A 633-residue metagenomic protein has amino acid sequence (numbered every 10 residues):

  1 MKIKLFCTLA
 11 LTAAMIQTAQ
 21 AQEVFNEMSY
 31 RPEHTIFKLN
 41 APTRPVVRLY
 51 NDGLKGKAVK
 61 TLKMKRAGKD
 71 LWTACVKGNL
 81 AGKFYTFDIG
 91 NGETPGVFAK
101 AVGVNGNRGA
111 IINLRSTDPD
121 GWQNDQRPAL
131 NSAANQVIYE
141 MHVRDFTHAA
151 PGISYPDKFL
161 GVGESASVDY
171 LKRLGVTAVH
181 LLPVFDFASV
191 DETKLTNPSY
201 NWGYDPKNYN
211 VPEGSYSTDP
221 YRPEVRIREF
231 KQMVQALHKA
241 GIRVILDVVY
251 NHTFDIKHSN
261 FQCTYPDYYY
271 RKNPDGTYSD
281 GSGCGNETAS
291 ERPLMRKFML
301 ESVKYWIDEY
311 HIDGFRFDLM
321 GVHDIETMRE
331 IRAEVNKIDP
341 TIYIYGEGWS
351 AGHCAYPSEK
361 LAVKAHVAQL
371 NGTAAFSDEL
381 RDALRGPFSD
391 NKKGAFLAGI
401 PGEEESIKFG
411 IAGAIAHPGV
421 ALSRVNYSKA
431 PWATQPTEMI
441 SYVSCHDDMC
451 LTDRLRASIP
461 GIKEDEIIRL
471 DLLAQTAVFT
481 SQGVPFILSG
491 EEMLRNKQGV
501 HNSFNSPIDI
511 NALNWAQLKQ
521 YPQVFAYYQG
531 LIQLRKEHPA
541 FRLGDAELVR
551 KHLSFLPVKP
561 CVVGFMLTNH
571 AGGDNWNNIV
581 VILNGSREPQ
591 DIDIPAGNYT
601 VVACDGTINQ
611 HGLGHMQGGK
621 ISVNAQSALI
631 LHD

Functional and structural regions predicted by a protein language model:
M1-Q22: Bacterial Sec-dependent N-terminal signal peptides
Q22-I36, K63-E140, D145-S154: The feature marks proteins involved in alpha-glucan
N40-P45, S586-R587, A596-G597: Short proline/glycine-enriched turn/loop motifs at strand-loop junctions of beta-rich domains
A41, A81-Y85, G614-D633: C-terminal beta-strand-rich structural cap/linker in extracellular carbohydrate-active enzymes
Y50, I467, T480, A512-L513 (+3 more regions): C-terminal accessory region downstream of the catalytic core in glycan-modifying enzymes
G109-N113, R332-A333, T341-L494, F504 (+4 more regions): Conserved alpha/beta catalytic core and glycan-binding cleft of carbohydrate-active enzymes
H142-Y310, M320-D339, Y343, C354-A355: Substrate-binding/active-site clefts of carbohydrate-active enzymes
L422-S428, G483-V500, I510-I579: Glycan-recognition and catalytic regions of carbohydrate-active enzymes
